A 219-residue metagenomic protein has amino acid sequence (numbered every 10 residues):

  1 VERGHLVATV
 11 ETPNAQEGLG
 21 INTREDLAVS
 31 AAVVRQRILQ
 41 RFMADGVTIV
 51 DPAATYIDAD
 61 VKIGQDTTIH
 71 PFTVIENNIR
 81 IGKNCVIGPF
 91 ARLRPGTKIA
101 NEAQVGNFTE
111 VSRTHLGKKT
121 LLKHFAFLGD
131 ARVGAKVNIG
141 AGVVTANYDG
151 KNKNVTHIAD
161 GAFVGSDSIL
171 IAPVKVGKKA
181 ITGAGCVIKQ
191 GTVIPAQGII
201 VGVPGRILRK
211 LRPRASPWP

Functional and structural regions predicted by a protein language model:
V1-A53, A59, D66, T192-G198 (+1 more regions): Terminal amphipathic alpha-helical/low-complexity segments used for targeting or macromolecular assembly
G4-L6, G82-N84, K178, G185: Secondary-structure boundary/capping motif
N22, R92-T97, N154-I158: Short low-complexity stretches enriched in small and charged residues
T23, I69, V137: Residue-level signal for inorganic ion chemistry
V29-A32, Q36, K83, N101 (+1 more regions): Replace "anionic and nucleotidyl ligands
D45, I57-A59, N77, P95 (+3 more regions): Short, conserved secondary-structure segments in the cores of folded domains
V50-E110: Acidic, glycine-rich loop-and-beta core segments that form the ion-binding/anion-interacting portion of active sites
Q104-P219: Glycine-rich hexapeptide-repeat left-handed beta-helix
